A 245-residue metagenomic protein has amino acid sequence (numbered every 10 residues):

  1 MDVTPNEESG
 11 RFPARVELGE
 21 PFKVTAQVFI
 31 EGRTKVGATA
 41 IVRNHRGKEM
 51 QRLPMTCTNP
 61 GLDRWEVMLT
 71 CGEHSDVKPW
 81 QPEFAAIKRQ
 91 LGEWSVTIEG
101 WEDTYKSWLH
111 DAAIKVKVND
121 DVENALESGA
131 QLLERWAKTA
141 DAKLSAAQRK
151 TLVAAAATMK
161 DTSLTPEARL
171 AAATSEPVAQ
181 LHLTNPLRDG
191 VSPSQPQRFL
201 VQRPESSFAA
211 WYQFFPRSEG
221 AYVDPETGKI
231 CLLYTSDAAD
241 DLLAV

Functional and structural regions predicted by a protein language model:
M1-E31, S107-A140: Non-catalytic, glycine-rich low-complexity segments
K35-R43: Beta-strand-rich binding/interaction modules
M50-P60: Solvent-exposed serine/threonine-rich low-complexity stretches and specific carbohydrate-binding patches
N59-A125, L152, K160-T184: Extended acidic/polar, glycine-enriched regions that form or flank non-catalytic beta-rich accessory modules
A142-L233: Conserved structural scaffold segments of CAZyme catalytic domains across common CAZy folds
Y234-A239: Conserved small/polar residues in nucleotide/adenosyl-binding loops
